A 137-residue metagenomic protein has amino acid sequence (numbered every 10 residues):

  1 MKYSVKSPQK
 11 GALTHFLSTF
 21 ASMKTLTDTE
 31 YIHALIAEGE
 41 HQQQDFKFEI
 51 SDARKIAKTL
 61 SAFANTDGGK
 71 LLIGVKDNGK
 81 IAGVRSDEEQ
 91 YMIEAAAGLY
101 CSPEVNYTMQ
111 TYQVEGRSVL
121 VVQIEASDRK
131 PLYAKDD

Functional and structural regions predicted by a protein language model:
K2-K6, G11-D137: Conserved N-terminal catalytic/coupling substructures associated with nucleotide/phosphate chemistry
